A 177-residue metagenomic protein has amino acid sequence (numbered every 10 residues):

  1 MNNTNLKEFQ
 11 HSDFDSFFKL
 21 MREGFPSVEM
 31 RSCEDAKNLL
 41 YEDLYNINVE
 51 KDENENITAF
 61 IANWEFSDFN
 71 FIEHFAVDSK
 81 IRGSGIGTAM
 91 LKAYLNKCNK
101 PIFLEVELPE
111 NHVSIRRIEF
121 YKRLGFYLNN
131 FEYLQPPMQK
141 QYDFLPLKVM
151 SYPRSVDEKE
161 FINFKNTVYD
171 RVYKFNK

Functional and structural regions predicted by a protein language model:
M1-D35, L147-V149, K159-K177: Short amphipathic alpha-helix that is part of the acyltransferase structural core
G24-N54: Active-site rim helix/loop that mediates acceptor-substrate recognition in acyltransferases
N46-N48, N70, F144-M150: Short beta-strand micro-motifs in enzyme catalytic cores
V49, E55-W64, F69-A76: Conserved beta-strand in the GNAT
V77, G83-N96: Conserved acetyl-CoA-binding loop-helix of GNAT-fold acetyltransferases
C98-V113: Conserved GNAT acetyl-CoA-binding A-motif
P109-F131: Conserved active-site alpha-helix within GNAT-family acetyltransferase domains
L128-D157: A contiguous, mid-protein "functional segment" used to position or interact with cofactors/ions or partner subunits
